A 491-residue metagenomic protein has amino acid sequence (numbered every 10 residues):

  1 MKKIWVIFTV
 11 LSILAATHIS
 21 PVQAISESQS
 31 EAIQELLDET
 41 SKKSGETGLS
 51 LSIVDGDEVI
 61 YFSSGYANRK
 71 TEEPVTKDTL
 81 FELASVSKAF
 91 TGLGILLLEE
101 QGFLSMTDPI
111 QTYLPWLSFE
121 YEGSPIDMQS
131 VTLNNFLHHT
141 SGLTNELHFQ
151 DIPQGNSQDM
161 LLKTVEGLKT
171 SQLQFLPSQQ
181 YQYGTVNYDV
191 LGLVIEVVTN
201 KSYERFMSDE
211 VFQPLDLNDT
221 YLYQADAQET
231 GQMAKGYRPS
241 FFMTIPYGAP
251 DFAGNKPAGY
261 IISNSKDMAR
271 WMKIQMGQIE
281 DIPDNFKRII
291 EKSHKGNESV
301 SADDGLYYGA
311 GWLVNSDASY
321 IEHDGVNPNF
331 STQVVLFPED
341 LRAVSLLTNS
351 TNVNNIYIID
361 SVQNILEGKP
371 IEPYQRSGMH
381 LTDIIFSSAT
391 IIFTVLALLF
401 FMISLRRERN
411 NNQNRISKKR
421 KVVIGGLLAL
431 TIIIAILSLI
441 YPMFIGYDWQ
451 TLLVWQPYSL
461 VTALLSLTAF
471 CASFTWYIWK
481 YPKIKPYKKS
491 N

Functional and structural regions predicted by a protein language model:
M1-I4: Positively charged n-region of N-terminal signal peptides that target proteins for export
T9-I13: Hydrophobic helical h-region of N-terminal Sec-dependent signal peptides in bacterial secretory/periplasmic proteins
L14-P21: C-terminal segment of classical bacterial N-terminal signal peptides
A24-E58, F62, A249-N491: Catalytic loop of the DD-peptidase/beta-lactamase superfamily, centered on the K-T-G motif and neighboring
E27-S30, E82-S85, L98-T144, V197-A234: Active-site helix/loop module of the DD-peptidase/beta-lactamase fold, centered on the serine-lysine SxxK catalytic
K43-S50, T71-N135, F175-T185, K256 (+2 more regions): Short active-site loop at a secondary-structure junction that contains or immediately precedes the catalytic residue(s)
L51-E58, E82-S105, P109, F136 (+4 more regions): Alpha-helical scaffold elements that line and support the substrate/ligand-binding pocket of soluble hydrolases
N145-A234, M243-A269: Catalytic-site signature segments of enzymes, centered on catalytic residues
